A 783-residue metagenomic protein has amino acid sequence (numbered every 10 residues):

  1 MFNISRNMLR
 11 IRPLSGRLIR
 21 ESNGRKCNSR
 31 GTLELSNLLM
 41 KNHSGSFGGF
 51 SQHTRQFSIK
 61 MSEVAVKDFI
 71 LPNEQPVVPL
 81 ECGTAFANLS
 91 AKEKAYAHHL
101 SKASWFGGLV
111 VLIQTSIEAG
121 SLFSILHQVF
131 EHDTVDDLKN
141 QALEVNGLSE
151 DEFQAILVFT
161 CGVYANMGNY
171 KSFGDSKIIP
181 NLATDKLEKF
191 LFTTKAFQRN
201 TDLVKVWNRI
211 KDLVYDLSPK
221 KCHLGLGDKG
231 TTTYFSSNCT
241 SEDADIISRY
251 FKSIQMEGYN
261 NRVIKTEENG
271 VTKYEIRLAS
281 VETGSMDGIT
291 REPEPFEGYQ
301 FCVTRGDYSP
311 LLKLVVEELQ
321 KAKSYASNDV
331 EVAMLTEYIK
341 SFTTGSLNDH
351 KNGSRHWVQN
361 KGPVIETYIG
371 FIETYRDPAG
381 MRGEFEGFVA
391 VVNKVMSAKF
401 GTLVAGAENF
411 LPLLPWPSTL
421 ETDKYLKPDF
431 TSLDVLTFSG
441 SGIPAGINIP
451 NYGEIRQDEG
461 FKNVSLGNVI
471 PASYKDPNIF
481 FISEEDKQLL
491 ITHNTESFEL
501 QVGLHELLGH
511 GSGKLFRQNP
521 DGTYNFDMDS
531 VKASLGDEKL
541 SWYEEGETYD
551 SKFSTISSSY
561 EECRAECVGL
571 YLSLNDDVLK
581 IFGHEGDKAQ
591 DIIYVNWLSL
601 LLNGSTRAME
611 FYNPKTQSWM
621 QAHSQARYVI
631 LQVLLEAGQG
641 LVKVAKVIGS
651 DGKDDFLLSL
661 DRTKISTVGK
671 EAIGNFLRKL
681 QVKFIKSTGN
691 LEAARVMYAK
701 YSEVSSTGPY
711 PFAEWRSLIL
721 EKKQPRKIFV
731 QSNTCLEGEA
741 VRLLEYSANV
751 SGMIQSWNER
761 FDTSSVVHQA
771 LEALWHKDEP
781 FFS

Functional and structural regions predicted by a protein language model:
M1-K60: N-terminal mitochondrial targeting presequence
S62-T134: N-terminal-proximal low-complexity accessory segments that begin disordered and transition into the first
S90, N328, L500-L515, A565: Active-site recognition of the HExxH zinc-binding catalytic motif
V111, T548-C563, C567-L680: Long, well-structured alpha-helical subdomains associated with metal-dependent extracellular/ecto-lumenal hydrolases
K139-L143, D329-T336, H350-G353, N519-N525 (+3 more regions): Short, glycine/acidic-rich hinge or "gate" loops at secondary-structure transitions that mediate conformational
T160-F498: Contiguous, non-catalytic segments that form substrate-binding/exosite surfaces or channel walls
G513-E561: Post-HEXXH active-site segment of zinc metalloproteases
K653-S783: Extended, compositionally biased alpha-helical segments that mediate assembly or anchoring
